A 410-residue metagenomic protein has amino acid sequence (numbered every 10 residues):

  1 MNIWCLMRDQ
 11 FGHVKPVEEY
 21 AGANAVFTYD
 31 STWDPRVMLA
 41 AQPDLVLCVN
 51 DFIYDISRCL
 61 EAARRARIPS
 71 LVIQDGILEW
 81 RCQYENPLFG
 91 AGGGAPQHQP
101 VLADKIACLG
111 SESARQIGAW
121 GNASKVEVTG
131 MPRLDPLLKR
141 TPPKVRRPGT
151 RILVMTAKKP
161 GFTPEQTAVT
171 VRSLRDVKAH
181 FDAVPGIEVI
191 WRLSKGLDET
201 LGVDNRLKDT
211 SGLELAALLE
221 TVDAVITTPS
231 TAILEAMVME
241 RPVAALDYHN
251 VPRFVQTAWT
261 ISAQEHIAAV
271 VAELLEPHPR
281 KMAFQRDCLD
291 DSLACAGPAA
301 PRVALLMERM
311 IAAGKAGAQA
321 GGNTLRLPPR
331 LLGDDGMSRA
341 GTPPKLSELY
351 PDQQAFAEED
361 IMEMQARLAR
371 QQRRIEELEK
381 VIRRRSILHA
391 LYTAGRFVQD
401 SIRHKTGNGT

Functional and structural regions predicted by a protein language model:
W4-L138: Active-site and donor-binding regions of nucleotide-sugar-utilizing enzymes
R8, N50, I73-I77, G130-P132 (+3 more regions): Short loop/turn segments at strand-loop or loop-helix junctions that form parts of catalytic or ligand-binding pockets
V14, L134-T200: Conserved catalytic-core segment of nucleotide-activated headgroup transferases in glycan assembly
A21-F27, P43, I68, A123-V126 (+3 more regions): Active-site regions of enzymes building and remodeling cell-envelope glycoconjugates
P35-R36, W191-M239, V243: Donor nucleotide-activated moiety binding/catalytic core segment of transferases that use nucleotide-activated donors
C48, C108, I226-T227, I261: Short beta-strand scaffold positions
T231-A296: Catalytic binding pocket for nucleotide-activated donors in carbohydrate/polymer assembly enzymes
L275-R403: C-terminal amphipathic helix plus adjacent low-complexity, charged tail appended to glycosyltransferase catalytic
